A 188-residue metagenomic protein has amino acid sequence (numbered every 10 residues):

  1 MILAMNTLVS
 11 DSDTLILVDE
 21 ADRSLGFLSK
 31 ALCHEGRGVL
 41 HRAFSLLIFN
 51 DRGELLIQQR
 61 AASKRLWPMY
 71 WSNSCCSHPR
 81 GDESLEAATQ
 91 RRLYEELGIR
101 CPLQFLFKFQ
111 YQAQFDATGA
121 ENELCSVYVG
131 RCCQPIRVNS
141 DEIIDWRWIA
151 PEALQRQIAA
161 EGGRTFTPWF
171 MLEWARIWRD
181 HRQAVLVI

Functional and structural regions predicted by a protein language model:
M1-A4: Short, Lys/Arg-enriched N-terminal segments with co-localized hydrophobic residues within the first ~10-30 amino acids
N6-S45, F49-D51: Acidic, metal-coordinating catalytic segment for phosphate/diphosphate chemistry, firing primarily on the Nudix
L32, G81, F107-Q112, D116-I188: Nudix hydrolase/Nudix homology domain
G36-G38, L66-W71, I149-A150: A short, polar/proline- and glycine-enriched secondary-structure boundary/capping micro-motif
G38-L40, W67, T118-N122: A generic structural micro-feature
A43-C76: A glycine-rich, hydrophobic loop/mini-helix early in the fold
L56-I57, S74-L106, Y128: The catalytic Nudix box helix
